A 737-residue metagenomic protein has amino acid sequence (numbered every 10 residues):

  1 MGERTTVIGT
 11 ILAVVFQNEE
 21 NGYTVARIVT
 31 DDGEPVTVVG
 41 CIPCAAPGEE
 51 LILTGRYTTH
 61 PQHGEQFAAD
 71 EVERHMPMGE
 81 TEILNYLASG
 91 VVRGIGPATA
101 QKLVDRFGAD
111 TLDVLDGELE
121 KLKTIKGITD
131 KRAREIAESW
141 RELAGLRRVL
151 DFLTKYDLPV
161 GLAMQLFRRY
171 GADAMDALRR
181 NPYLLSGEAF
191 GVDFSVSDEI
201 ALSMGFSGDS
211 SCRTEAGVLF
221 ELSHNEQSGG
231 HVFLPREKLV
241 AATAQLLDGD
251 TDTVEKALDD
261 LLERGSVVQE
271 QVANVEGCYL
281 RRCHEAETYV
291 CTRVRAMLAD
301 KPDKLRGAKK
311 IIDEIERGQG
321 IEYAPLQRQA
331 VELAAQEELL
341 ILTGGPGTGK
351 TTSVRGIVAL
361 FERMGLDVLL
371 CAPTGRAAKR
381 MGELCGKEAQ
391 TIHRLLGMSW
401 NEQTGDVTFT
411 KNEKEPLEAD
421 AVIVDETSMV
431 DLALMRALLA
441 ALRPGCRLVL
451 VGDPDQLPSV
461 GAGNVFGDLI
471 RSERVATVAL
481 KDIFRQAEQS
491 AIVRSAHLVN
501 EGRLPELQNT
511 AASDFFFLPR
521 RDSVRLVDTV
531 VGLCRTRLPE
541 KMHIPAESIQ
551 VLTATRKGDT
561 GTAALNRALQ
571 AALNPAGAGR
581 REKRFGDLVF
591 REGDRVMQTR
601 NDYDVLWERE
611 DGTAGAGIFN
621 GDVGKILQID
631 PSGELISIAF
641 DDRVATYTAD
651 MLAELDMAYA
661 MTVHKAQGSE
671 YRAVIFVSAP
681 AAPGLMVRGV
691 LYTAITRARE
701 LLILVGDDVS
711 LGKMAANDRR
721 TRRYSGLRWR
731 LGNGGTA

Functional and structural regions predicted by a protein language model:
M1-K310, E316, A737: Accessory, non-ATPase domains that flank or precede helicase/AAA+ motor cores in DNA-metabolism machines
V14, L53, Q598, I626-I629 (+1 more regions): A generic structural signal for residues embedded in beta-strands
K310-L339: Conserved pre-motif I regulatory segment
R328-V331, Q336-T510: ASCE P-loop NTPase helicase motor core
P454-G617, L627: Conserved helicase motor core of P-loop NTPases
E610-T613, N620-A737: C-terminal accessory regions
